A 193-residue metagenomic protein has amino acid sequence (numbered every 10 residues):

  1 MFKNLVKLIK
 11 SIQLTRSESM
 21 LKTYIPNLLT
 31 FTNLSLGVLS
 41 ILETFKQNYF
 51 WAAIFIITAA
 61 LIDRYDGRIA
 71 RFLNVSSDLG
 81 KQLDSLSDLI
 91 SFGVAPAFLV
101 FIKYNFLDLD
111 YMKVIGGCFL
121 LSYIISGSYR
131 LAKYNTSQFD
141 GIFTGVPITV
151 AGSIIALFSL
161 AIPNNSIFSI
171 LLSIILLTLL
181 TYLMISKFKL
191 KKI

Functional and structural regions predicted by a protein language model:
M1-L14, G141-I193: C-terminal membrane-associated helical module and adjoining short loops/tails
M1-R64, L183-I193: Topogenic membrane-insertion module of multi-pass membrane proteins
F2-E18, Y65-G80, Y134, T144: Cytosolic, membrane-interface loops and tails of multi-pass inner-membrane proteins
L21, I25-F31, F72-R130: Multi-pass membrane catalytic core of lipid/isoprenoid biosynthesis enzymes
T32-G37, D88-L99, P147-L160, L177: Core segments of transmembrane alpha-helices that mediate helix-helix packing or line hydrophobic substrate/ligand
L39-I54, V94-F119, F158-L172: Helix-coil boundary and interhelical linker segments in multi-pass alpha-helical membrane proteins
I56-D63, S122-R130, S159, L177-K187: Alpha-helical transmembrane segments of multi-pass membrane proteins
G67-D78, S126-D140, Y182-I193: C-terminal ends of transmembrane helices
